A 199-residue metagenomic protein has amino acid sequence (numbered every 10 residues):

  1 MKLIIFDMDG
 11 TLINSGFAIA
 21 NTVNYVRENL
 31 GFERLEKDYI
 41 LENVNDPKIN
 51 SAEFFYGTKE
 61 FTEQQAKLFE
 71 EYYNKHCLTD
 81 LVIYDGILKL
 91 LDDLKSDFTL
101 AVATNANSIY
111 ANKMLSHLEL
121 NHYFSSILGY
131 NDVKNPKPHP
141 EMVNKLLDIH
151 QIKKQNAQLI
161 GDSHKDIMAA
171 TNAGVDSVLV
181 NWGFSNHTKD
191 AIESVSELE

Functional and structural regions predicted by a protein language model:
K2, S108, K113-E199: Asp-based, Mg2+/Mn2+-dependent phosphohydrolase catalytic module
K2-L88: N-terminal helical cap/lid subdomain that shapes the substrate entry/recognition surface in HAD-like hydrolases
I5, L12, I83, L100-A103 (+2 more regions): Conserved SAM-binding loop
E28-E33, T58-F61, D97, E119-Y123 (+1 more regions): Short helix-capping segments at alpha-helix termini
L41, D92-K95, E199: Alpha-helix boundary recognition
K75-V102, S108-N112, K137-P140: Short, acidic loop-to-helix structural element flanking the phosphoryl-transfer center in phosphate-processing enzymes
